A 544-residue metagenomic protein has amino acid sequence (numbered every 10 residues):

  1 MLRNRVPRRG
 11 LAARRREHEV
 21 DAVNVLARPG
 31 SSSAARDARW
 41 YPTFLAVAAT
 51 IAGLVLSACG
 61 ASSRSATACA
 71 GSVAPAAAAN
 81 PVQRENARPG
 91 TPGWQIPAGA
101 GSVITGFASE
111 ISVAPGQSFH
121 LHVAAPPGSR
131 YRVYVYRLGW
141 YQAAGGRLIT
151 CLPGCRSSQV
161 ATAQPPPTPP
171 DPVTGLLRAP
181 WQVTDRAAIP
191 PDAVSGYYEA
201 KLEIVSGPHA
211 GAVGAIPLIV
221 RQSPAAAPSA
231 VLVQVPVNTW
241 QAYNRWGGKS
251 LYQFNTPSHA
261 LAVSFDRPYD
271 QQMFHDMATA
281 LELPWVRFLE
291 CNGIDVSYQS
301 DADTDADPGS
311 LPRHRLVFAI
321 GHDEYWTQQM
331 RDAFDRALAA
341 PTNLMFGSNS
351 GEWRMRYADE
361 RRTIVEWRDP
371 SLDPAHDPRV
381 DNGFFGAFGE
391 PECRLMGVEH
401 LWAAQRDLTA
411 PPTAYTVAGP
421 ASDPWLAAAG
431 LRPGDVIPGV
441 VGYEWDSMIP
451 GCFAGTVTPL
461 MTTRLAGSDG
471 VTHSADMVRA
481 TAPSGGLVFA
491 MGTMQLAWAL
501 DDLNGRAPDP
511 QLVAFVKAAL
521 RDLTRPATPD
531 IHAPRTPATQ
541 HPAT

Functional and structural regions predicted by a protein language model:
V55-S72: C-terminal region of N-terminal signal peptides and the immediate post-cleavage residues of exported proteins
V82-V103: Proline/serine/threonine-rich low-complexity linkers at boundaries of modular beta-sandwich domains
T105-P126, V135-L138, L148-T150, S157-S206 (+1 more regions): Ligand-binding face of N-terminal immunoglobulin V-set domains in extracellular IgSF glycoproteins
G128, Y134-L138, T150-P153, A210-R313 (+2 more regions): Aromatic-Pro/Gly-enriched surface loop or interdomain linker that acts as a lid/target-recognition segment
V160-L177, R186-V194, F274-A358, L500 (+1 more regions): Helical hinge/lid and interdomain linker segments adjacent to catalytic or ligand-binding clefts that mediate domain
P190, V194, P378-P483: Catalytic beta-strand/loop cores that center a nucleophilic Ser/Cys/Thr and support acyl-enzyme chemistry
L289-C291, T304, Y325, R432-A533 (+1 more regions): Extracellular low-complexity, Gly/Ser/Thr-rich intrinsically disordered linkers and protease-sensitive activation/hinge
E324-S422: A glycine-rich, often tryptophan-bearing local segment used as a flexible ligand/cofactor-contacting loop or short
